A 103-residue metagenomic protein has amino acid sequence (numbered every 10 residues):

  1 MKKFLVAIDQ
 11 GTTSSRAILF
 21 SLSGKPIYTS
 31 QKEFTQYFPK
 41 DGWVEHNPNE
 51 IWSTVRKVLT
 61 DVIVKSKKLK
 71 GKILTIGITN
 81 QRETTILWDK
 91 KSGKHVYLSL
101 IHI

Functional and structural regions predicted by a protein language model:
M1-Y97: N-terminal glycine/serine-rich phosphate-binding loop of ATP-dependent small-molecule kinases, especially carbohydrate
I101-I103: Conserved small/polar residues in nucleotide/adenosyl-binding loops
